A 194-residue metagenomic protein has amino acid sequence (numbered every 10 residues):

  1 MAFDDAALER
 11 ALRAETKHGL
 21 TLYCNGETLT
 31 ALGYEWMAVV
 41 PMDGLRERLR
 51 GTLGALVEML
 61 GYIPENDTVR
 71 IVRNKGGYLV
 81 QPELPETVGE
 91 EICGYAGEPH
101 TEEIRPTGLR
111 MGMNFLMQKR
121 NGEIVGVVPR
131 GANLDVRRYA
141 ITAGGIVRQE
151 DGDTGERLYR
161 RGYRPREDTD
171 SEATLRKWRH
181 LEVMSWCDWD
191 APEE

Functional and structural regions predicted by a protein language model:
M1-V40: Intrinsically disordered, low-complexity linker/loop segments enriched in Gly/Pro and charged/polar residues
G26-T28, G33-M37, P41-E194: C-terminal functional regions that serve as terminal interaction/effector modules
